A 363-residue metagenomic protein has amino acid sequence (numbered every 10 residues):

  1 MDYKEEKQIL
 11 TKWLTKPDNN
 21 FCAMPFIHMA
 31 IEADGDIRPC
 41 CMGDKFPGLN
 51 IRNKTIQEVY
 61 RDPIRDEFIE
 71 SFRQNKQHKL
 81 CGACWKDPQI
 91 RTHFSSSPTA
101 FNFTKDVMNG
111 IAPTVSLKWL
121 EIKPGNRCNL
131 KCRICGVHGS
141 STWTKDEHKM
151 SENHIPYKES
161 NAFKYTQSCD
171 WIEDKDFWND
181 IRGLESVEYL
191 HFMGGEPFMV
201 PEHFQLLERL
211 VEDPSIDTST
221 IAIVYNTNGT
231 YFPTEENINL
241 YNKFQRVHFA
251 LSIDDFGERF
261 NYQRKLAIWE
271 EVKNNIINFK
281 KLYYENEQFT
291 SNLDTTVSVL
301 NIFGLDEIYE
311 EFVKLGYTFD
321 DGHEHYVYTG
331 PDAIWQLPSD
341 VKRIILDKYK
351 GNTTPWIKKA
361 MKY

Functional and structural regions predicted by a protein language model:
M1-K54, E58, T144-E147, S160 (+3 more regions): Radical SAM enzyme [4Fe-4S]-AdoMet core and its adjacent flexible, acidic and glycine-rich loops/tails across
M1-Q167, G183-L184, K359-Y363: N-terminal pre-core extensions flanking Radical SAM catalytic domains
D18-N19, N179-R182, P214, I238-L240: Short, flexible, glycine/charge-rich loop motifs used to bind or transfer phosphoryl groups or to couple energy/partner
F103-I111, D170-I181, T230-P233: A Trp-anchored, charged/polar loop motif used as the substrate-binding/catalytic surface of acyl/ester-handling
V115-R127, G136-I172, E185-H203, D213-T234 (+3 more regions): Core AdoMet radical
V137, E208, E212, K314: Short, well-ordered alpha-helices that flank and scaffold nucleotide-derived cofactor binding pockets
W178-R182, V211, I277-K280: Generic structural signal for well-ordered alpha-helical scaffold segments
D180, E202-R209, E235-L240, Y262 (+1 more regions): A short acidic, amphipathic alpha-helical/loop segment
